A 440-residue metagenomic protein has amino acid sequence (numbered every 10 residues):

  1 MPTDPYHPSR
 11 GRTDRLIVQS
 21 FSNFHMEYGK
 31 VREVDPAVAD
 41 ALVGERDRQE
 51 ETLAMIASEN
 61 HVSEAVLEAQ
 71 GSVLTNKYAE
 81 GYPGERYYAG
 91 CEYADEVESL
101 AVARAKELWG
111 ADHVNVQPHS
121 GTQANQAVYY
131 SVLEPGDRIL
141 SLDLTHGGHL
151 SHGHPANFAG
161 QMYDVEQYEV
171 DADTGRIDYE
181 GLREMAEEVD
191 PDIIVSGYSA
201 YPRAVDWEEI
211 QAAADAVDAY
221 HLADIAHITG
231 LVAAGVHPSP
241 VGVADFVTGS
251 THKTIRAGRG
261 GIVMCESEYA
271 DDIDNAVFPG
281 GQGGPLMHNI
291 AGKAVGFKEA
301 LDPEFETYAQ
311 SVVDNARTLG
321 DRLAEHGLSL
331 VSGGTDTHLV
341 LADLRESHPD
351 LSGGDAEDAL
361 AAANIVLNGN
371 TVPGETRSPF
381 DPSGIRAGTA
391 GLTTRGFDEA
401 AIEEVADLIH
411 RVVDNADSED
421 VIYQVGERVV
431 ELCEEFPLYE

Functional and structural regions predicted by a protein language model:
P2-L100, A212, C433-E434, Y439-E440: N-terminal glycine-rich, Lys/His-bearing helix-loop that initiates the first secondary-structure elements of many
P2-T13, I17-P36, N315, P379-E440: PLP-dependent enzyme catalytic core of the Aspartate aminotransferase-like
F21, E45-E51, K77-P83, P191 (+5 more regions): Short acidic (Asp/Glu) and glycine-rich catalytic loops that position anionic groups and cofactors
T52, P83-G84, H113, G284-M287 (+5 more regions): Flexible, glycine/charged-enriched surface loops at secondary-structure junctions
L100, A105-H326: Conserved PLP-enzyme active-site core in the AAT-like
D171-T174, E299-L301, R345-H348, G391-G396 (+1 more regions): A generic structural motif
V232, A294, S311-R317, G333-D343 (+2 more regions): A glycine-rich phosphate-binding loop feature that marks nucleotide/adenosyl-phosphate handling sites
S329-G396: Conserved PLP-binding catalytic core of the aspartate aminotransferase-like
